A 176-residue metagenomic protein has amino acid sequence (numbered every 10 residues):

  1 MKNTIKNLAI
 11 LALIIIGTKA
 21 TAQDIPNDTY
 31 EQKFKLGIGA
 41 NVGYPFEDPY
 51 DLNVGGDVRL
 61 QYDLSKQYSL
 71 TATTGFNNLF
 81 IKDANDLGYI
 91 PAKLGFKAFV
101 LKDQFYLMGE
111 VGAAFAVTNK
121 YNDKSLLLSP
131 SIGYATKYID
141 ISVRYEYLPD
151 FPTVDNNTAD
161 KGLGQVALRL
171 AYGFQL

Functional and structural regions predicted by a protein language model:
M1-D28: Bacterial Sec-dependent N-terminal signal peptides
A20-D63, Q165-L176: Short glycine/proline- and aromatic-enriched beta-strand/turn motifs that initiate or cap beta-hairpins
I25-T29, L126-L176: Predominantly the C-terminal beta-signal and adjacent terminal strand-loop region of outer-membrane beta-barrel
D28-L36, K66-L70, D103-L107, K137-I139 (+1 more regions): Outer-envelope beta-barrel architecture signal
Q32-L36, Y50-V54, D86-A92, N122-L128 (+2 more regions): Residues that define the transmembrane beta-barrel architecture of outer-membrane proteins
L36-A40, A72-T74, L94, L107-V111 (+3 more regions): Membrane-embedded beta-strand positions of outer-membrane beta-barrel proteins
A40-F46, T74-F80, A98-K102, V111-V117 (+3 more regions): Transmembrane beta-strands of outer-membrane beta-barrel pores
G43-V100, I139: Glycine- and aromatic-enriched membrane insertion/assembly motifs of diderm outer-membrane and organelle channel
